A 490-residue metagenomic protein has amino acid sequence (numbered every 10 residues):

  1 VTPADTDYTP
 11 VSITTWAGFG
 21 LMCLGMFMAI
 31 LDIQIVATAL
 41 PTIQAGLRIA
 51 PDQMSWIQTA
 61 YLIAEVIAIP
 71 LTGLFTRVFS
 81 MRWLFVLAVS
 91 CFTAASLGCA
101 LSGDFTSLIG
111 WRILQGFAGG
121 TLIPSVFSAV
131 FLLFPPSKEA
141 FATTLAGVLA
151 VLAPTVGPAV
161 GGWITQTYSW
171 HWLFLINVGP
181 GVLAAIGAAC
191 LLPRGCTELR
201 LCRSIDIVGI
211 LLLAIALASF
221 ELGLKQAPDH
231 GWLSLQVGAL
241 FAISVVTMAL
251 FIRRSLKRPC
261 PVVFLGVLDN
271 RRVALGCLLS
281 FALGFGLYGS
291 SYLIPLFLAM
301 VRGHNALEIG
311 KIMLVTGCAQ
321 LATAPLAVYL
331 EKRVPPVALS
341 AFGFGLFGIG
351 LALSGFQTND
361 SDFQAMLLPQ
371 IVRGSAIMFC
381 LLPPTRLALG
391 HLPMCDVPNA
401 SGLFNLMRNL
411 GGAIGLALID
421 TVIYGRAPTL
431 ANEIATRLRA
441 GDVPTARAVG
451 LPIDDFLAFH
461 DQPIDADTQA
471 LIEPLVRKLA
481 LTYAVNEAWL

Functional and structural regions predicted by a protein language model:
V1-P10: Short, Lys/Arg-rich, polar N-terminal cytosolic tail immediately upstream of the first transmembrane signal-anchor
P10-V11, P41-T42: Short glycine/proline-centered loop/turn elements that form peptide/ligand docking sites
T15-T38, L47-T59, L71-G73, S80-F85 (+8 more regions): 12-transmembrane solute porter fold
L31-I33, I57, A64, A95 (+13 more regions): Residue-level micro-sites within transmembrane alpha helices that shape and flank functional polar/acidic positions
T38, L62, I69-G209, L235: Helix-loop-helix hairpins in multi-pass membrane proteins, especially solute transporters
T42-Q53, V78, D104-T106, G162-S169 (+5 more regions): Extracellular/lumenal inter-transmembrane loop segments of multi-pass membrane transporters
Q53, L183, R408-L490: Hydrophobic transmembrane architecture of multi-pass small-molecule transporters
Q166-L279, G286, M300, H304-N305 (+3 more regions): Hydrophobic transmembrane-helix bundles of small-molecule transporters
